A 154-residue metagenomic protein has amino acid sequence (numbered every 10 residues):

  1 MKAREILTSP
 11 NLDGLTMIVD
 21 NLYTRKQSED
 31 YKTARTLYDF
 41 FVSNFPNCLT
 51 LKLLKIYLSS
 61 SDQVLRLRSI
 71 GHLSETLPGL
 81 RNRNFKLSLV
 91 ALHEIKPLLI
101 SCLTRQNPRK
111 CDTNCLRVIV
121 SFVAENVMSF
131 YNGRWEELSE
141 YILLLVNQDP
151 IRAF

Functional and structural regions predicted by a protein language model:
K2-L144, Q148-A153: Alpha-helical solenoid scaffolds in large eukaryotic transport, assembly, and signaling factors
